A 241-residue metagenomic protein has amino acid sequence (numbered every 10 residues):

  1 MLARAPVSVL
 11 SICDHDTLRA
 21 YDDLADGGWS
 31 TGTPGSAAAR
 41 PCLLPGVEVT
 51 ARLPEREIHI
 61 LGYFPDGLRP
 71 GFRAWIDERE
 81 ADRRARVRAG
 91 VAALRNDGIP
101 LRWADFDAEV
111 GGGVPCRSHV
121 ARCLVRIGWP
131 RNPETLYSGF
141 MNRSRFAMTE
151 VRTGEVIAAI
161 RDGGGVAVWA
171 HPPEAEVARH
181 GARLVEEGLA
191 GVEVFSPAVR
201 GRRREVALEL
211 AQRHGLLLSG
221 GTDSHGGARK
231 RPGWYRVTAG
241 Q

Functional and structural regions predicted by a protein language model:
M1-R56, T135, R145, R152-R161 (+1 more regions): An N-terminally biased module of ancient metal coordination in phosphate/nucleic-acid-related enzymes
S8, P100-R102, P130, L217: Short coil/loop linkers at secondary-structure junctions
G46-T50, A104-E109: Short, glycine/charge-rich beta-strand/loop segments that flank catalytic centers and engage negatively charged groups
V47, F64-D66, G98: Generic hydrophobic/packing signal
R52-R84, R122-N142, W234-Q241: Active-site gating loops and adjacent loop-to-helix segments of metal-dependent hydrolytic enzymes
A81-A108: Conserved phosphoryl-transfer catalytic core
D97, I127, F195: Change "in soluble alpha/beta enzymes" to "in soluble alpha/beta proteins
V110-A170: Conserved acidic, metal-coordinating active-site core of Asp-based, Mg2+-dependent phosphoryl-transfer enzymes
